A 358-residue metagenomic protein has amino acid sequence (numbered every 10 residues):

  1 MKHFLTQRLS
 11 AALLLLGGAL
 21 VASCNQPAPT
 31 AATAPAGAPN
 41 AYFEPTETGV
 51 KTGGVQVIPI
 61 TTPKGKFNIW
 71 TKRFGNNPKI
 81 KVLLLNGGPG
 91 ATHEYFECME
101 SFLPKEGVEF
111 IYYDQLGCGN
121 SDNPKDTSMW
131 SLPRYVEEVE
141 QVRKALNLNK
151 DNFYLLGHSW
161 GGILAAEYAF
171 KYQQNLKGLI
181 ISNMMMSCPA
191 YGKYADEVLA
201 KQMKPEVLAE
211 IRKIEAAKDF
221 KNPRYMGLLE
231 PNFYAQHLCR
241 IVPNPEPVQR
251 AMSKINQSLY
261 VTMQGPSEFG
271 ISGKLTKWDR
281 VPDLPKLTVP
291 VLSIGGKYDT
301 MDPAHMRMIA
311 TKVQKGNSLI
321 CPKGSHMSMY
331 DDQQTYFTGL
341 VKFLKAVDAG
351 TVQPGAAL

Functional and structural regions predicted by a protein language model:
F67-N123: Conserved HGGG/HGGXW glycine-rich cap/lid loop of the alpha/beta-hydrolase fold
Y112-L156, W160: Active-site loop/oxyanion-hole signature of alpha/beta-hydrolase fold enzymes
D151-Y194: Conserved hydrolase catalytic core segment
L179-F220: Flexible "cap/lid" loop of the alpha/beta hydrolase fold
Q202, A209-P282, V289: Alpha/beta-hydrolase
L287, S293-G295: Short beta-strand/loop motif that positions the catalytic acidic residue of the alpha/beta-hydrolase fold
T300-H305: Conserved alpha/beta-hydrolase "acid-adjacent" motif
G316-L358: Catalytic active-site module of serine/aspartate enzymes centered on a nucleophile-bearing elbow/loop
